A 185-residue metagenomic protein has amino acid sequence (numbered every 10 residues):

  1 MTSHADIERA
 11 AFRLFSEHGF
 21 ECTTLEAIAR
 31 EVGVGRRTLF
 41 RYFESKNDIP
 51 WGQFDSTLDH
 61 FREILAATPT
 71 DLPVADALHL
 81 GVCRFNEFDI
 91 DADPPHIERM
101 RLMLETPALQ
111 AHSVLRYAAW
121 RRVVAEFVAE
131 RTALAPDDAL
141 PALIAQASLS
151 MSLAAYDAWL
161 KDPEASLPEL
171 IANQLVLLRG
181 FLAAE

Functional and structural regions predicted by a protein language model:
M1-V34, W51, D59-H60, E169: Basic, helix-initiating cap at the start of DNA-binding domains
V34-F43: Short hydrophobic/aromatic patch on the recognition helix
N47-I49: A secondary-structure capping/hinge motif
T57, V82, R116-W120, V124 (+1 more regions): Hydrophobic/aromatic residues within well-ordered alpha-helical segments
D59-R99: Hydrophobic alpha-helical connector segments
D89, A155-P163: Secondary-structure edge/capping motif, primarily at the C-terminal ends of alpha-helices and the immediately following
T106, A118-I144: Hydrophobic alpha-helical bundle segments that form small-molecule/ligand-binding pockets
E126, K161-E185: C-terminal peripheral helix-coil segments that are non-catalytic and often amphipathic
